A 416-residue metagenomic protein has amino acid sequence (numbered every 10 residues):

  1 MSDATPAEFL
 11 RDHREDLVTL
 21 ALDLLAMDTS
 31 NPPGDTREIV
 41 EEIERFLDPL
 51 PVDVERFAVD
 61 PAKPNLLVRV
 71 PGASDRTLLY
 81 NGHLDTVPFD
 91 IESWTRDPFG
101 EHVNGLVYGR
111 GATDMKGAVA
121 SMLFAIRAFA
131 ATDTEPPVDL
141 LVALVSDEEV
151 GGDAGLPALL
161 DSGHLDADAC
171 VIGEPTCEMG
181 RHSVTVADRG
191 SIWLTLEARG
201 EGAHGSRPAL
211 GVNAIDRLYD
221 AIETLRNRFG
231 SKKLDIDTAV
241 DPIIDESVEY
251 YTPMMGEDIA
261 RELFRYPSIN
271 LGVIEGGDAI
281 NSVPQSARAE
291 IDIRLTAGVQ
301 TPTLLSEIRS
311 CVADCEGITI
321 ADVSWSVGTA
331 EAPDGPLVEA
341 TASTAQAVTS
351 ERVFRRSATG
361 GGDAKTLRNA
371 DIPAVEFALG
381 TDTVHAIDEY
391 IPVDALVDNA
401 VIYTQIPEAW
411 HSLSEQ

Functional and structural regions predicted by a protein language model:
M1-L24, E38-I39, L165, T176-T185 (+2 more regions): Haloarchaeal acidic low-complexity proteome signature biased toward cell-envelope/secretome components but also
S2-Y108, A112, E135-P136: Acidic/His- and Gly-rich active-site-bordering loop/insert found across diverse amide/peptide-bond hydrolases
F9, L20-D23, M27, E42 (+9 more regions): Generic non-transmembrane alpha-helical segments
I91, T134, T185-S191, N281-P284 (+1 more regions): Short glycine/proline-enriched loop/turn "hinge" motifs that connect secondary-structure elements and lie
T113-F229, D388-D398: Fold-level recognition of mixed alpha/beta catalytic cores in primary-metabolism enzymes, strongest
M179, K233-R265, T319-Q416: An extended, acidic, His-containing surface patch that forms the Zn2+-binding/catalytic region of metallohydrolases
G205-V273, A297-I318: Acidic-enriched catalytic cores of C-N bond-cleaving enzymes acting on peptides and small amides
